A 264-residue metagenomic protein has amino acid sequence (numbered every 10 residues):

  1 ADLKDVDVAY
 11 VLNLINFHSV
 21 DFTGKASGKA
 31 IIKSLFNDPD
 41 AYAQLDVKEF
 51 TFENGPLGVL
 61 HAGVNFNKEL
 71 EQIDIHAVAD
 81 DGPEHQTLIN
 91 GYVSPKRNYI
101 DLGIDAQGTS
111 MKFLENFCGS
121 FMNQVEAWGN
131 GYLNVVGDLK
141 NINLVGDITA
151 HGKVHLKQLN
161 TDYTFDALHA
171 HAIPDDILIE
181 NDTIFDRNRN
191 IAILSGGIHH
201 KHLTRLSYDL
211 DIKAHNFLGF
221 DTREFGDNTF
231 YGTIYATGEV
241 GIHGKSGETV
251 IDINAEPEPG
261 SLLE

Functional and structural regions predicted by a protein language model:
A1-Y132, K140-E239, H243-E264: Interface amphipathic segments
